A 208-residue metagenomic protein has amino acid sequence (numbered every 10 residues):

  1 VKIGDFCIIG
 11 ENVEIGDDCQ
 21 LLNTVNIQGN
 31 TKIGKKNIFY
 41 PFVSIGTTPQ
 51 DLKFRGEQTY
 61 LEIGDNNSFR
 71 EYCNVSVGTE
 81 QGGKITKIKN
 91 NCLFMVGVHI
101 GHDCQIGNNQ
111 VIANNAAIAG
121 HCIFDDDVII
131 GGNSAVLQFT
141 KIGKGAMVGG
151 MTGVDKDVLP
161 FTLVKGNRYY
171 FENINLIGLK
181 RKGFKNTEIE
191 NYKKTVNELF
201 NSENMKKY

Functional and structural regions predicted by a protein language model:
V1-Y170: Structural signal for interior beta-strand "rungs" in well-ordered beta-sheet cores of soluble enzyme domains
R168-N186: SDR active-site lid
K180-Y208: An accessory alpha-helical subdomain
